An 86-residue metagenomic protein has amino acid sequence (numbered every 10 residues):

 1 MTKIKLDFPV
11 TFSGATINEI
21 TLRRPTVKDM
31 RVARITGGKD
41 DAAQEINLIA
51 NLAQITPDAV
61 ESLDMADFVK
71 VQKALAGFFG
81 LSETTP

Functional and structural regions predicted by a protein language model:
M1-P86: Short, surface-exposed, charged amphipathic helix/loop patches that serve as local interaction elements
